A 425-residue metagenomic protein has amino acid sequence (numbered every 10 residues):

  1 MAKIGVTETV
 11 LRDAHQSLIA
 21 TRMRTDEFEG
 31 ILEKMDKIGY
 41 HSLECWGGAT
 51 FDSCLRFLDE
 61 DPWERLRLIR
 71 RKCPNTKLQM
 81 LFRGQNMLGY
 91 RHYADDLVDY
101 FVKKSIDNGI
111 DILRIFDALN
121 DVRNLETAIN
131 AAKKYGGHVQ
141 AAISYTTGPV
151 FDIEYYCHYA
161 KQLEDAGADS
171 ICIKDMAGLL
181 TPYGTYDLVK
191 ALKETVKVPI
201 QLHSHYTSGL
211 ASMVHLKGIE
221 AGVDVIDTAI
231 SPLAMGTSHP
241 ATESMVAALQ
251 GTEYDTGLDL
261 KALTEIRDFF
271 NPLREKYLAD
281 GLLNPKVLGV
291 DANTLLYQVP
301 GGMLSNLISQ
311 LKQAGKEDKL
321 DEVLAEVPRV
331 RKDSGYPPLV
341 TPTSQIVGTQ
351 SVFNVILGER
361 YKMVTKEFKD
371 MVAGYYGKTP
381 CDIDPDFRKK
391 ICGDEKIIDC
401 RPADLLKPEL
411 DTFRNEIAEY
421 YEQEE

Functional and structural regions predicted by a protein language model:
M1-I19, L66, R71: N-terminal amphipathic alpha-helix/helix-capping segment at the start of soluble metabolic enzymes
V6-L11, H41-C45, T76-G84, D111-R114 (+5 more regions): Hydrophobic faces of well-ordered beta-strands that scaffold small-molecule active sites in alpha/beta enzyme cores
D36, I106, E164-G167, I219: Non-catalytic positions within long, well-ordered alpha-helices that form the structural scaffold/packing of enzyme
D36-C54, N284-T294, Q298-E425: Terminal or standalone catalytic/regulatory effector modules within metabolic enzymes and repeat proteins
G47-E164, I171, T181-P182: Active-site beta->alpha loop and helix N-cap motifs at the rims of alpha/beta catalytic domains
I115-A118, D175, A221-S238: Glycine-rich phosphate-binding active-site loops on the catalytic face of alpha/beta enzymes
F151-L163, S208-D224: Catalytic cores of alpha/beta
A234-T256: C-terminal helical cap(s) of enzyme catalytic domains, especially alpha/beta-barrels
